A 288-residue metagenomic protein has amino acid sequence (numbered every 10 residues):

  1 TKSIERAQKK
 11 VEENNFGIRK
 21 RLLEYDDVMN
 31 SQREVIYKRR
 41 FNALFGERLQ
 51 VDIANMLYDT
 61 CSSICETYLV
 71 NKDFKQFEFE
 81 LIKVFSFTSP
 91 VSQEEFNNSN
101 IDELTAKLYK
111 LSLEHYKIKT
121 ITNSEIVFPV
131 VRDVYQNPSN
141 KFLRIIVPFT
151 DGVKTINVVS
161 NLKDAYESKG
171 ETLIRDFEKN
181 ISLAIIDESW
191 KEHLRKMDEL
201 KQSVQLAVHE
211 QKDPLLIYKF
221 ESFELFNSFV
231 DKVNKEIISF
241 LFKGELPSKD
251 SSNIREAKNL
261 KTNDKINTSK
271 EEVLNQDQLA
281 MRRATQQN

Functional and structural regions predicted by a protein language model:
T1-Q287: Extended, charged helical/alpha-beta scaffold domains that provide interaction surfaces
